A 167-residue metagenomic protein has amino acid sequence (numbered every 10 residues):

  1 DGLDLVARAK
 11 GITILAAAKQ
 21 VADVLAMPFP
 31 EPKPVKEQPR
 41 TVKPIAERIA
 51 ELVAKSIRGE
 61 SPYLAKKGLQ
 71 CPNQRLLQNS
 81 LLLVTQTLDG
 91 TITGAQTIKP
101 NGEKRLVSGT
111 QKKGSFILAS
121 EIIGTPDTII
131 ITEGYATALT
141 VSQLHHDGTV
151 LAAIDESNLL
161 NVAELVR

Functional and structural regions predicted by a protein language model:
D1-Y63: Non-catalytic accessory segments of DNA primases and related replication-initiation nucleases
T13-I14, F29, C71-N73, T149-V150 (+1 more regions): Secondary-structure boundary/capping signal
L15-A16, I45, I49, Q74 (+3 more regions): Residue-level detector of intrinsically disordered, flexible termini and proteolytic processing junctions
V53-A54, N73-R75: Short linear motifs in intrinsically disordered
E60-Y63, C71-Q74, T93: Phosphate-handling catalytic cores of nucleic-acid transaction enzymes
G68: Short glycine/Trp-rich loop-beta-loop segment that forms part of the substrate-binding cleft
N79-R167: Phosphate-handling DNA/RNA-contact segment within nucleic-acid enzymes
